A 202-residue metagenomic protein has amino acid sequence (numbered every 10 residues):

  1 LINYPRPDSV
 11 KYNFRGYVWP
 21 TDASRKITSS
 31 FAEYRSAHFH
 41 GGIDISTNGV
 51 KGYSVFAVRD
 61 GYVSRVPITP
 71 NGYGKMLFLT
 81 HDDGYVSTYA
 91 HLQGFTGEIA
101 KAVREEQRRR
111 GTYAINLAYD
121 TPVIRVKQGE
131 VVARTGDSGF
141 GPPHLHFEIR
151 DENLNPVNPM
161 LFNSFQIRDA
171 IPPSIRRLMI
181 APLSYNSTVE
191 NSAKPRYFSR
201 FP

Functional and structural regions predicted by a protein language model:
L1-M76, T80-D83, Y119-P122, K127-Q128 (+2 more regions): Surface-exposed, glycine-biased beta-strand/turn segments
P20, F95-K101, D151, N158: Alpha-helix initiation/capping motif
E33, G94-F95, D151, F165: A short linear boundary/processing microfeature
N48-K51, F56, Y85-V131: Short histidine-centered loop motifs in beta-beta connectors
H146-L154: A short hydrophobic beta-strand segment most commonly corresponding to one strand of the jelly-roll/cupin
